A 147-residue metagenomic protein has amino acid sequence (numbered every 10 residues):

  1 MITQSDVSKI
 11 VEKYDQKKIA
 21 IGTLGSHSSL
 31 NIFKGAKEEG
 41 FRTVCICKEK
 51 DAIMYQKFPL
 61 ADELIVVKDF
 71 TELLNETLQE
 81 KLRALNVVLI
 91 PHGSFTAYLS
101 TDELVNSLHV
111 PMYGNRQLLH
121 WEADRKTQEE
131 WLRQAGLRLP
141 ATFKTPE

Functional and structural regions predicted by a protein language model:
M1-I10: Positively charged, low-complexity intrinsically disordered leader regions
V7, H27-S29, K50, N75: Residue-level detector of functional hotspots within protein domains
I10-K13, K81: Residues that form generic nucleotide/phosphate-binding pockets
E12-K13, K34-G35, T43, E49 (+1 more regions): N-terminal glycine-/serine-/threonine-rich phosphate-binding loop
D15-A20: A short, charged/proline- and glycine-enriched loop that marks the coil->beta-strand transition at the N-terminal
G22-T43: N-terminal basic/disordered segments at the start of proteins
K48-P146: Conserved N-proximal alpha/beta basic substrate-recognition cap immediately N-terminal to, or forming the N-lobe
